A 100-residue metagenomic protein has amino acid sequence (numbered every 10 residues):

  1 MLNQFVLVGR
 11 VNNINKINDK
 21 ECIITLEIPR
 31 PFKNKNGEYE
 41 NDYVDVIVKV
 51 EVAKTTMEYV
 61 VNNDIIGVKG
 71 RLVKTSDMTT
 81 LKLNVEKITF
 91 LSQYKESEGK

Functional and structural regions predicted by a protein language model:
M1-K100: Single-stranded nucleic acid-binding surfaces, predominantly the OB-fold ssDNA-binding core
